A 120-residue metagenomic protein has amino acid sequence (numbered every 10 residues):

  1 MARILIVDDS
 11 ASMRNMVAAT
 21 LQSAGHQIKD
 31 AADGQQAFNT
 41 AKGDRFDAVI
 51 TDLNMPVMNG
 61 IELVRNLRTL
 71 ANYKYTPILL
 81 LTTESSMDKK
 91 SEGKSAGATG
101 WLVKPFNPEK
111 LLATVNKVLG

Functional and structural regions predicted by a protein language model:
N15-S23: Charged docking surfaces used in two-component/phosphorelay signaling
G25-A32, T40: Short hydrophobic/Thr-rich beta-strand motif most characteristic of the beta2 strand and flanking loop of CheY-like
D44-I50: Active-site beta3 strand of CheY-like receiver
D52, T82: Active-site residues of response regulator receiver
M55: Receiver (REC) domain active-site loop signature in two-component systems and cognate sites in sensor histidine kinases
T99: Short, glycine/charged-rich "phosphate-handling" switch motifs in NTP-dependent and phosphotransfer domains
F106-V115: C-terminal output helix
